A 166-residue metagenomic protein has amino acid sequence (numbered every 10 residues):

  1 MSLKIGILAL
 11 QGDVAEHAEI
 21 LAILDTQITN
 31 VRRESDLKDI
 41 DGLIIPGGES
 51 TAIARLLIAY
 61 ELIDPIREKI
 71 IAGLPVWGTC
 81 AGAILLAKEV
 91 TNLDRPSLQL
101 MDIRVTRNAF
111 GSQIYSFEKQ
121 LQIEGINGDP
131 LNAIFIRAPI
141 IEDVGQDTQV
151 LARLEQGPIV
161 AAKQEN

Functional and structural regions predicted by a protein language model:
M1-A59, D64-I71: N-terminal beta1-alpha1 cap of cysteine-dependent amidohydrolase-like domains
K4, I28-T29, G42, L74-P75 (+5 more regions): Structural motif
L10-Q11, V31, G47-E49, T79-A81 (+4 more regions): Fold-independent oxyanion-binding glycine-rich loops and adjacent beta-strand/coil segments at enzyme active sites
V14, L37, L85, N92 (+2 more regions): Flexible, glycine-rich phosphate/dinucleotide-binding loops and adjacent beta-alpha linkers at cofactor/substrate
R32-E34, I66-R67, K88, E124 (+1 more regions): Short, flexible, glycine/charge-rich loop motifs used to bind or transfer phosphoryl groups or to couple energy/partner
K38, P96, D129: Structured loop/turn residues at beta-strand edges in well-structured enzyme cores
E49-Q122: Cysteine-nucleophile active-site neighborhood
R107-N166: Amide-donor transfer/coupling interface in amidating biosynthetic enzymes
